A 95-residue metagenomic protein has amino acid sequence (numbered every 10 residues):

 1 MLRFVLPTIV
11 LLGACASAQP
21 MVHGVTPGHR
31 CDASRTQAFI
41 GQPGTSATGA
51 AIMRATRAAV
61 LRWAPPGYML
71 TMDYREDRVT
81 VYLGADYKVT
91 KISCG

Functional and structural regions predicted by a protein language model:
M1-T8: Sec-dependent signal peptide recognition, specifically the positively charged N-region followed immediately by
V5, G24, R54-T56: A generic structural signal for short, non-catalytic loop/turn and secondary-structure boundary residues
I9, V25, K88-V89: Processing junctions and N-termini across compartments
L11-A14: C-terminal motif of bacterial Sec signal peptides marking the signal peptidase cleavage site
A16-Q19: Bacterial signal peptide processing site
H23-P43: Post-signal peptide N-terminal segment of mature Sec-exported envelope proteins
G49-G95: Intrinsically disordered, glycine/charged-rich N-terminal periplasmic/extracytoplasmic linker segments that lie
